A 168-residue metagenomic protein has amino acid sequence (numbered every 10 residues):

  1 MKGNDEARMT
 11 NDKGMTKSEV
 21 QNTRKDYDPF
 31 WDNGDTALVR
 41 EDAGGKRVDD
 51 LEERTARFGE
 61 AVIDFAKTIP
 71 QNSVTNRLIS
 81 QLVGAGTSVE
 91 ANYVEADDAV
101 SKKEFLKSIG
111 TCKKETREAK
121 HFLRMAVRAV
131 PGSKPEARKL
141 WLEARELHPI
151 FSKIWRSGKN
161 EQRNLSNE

Functional and structural regions predicted by a protein language model:
M1-E168: Short, C-terminally biased terminal segments at protein or domain edges
